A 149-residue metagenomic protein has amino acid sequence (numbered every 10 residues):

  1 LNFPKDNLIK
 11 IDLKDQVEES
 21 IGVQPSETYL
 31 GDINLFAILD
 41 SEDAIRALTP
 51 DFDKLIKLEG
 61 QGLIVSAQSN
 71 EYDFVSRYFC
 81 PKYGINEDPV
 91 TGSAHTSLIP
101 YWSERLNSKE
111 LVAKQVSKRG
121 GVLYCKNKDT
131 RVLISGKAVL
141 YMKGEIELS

Functional and structural regions predicted by a protein language model:
L1-S149: Active-site proximal loop and beta-alpha junction motif in alpha/beta enzyme cores
